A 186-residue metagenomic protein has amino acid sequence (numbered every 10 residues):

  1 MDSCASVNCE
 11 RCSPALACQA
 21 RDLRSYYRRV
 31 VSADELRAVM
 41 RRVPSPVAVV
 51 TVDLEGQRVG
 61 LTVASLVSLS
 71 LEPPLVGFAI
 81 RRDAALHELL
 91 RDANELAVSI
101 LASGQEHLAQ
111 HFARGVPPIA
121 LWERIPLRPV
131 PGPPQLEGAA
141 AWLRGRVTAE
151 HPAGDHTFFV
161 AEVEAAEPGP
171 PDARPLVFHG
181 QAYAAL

Functional and structural regions predicted by a protein language model:
C4, C9-C12, C18: Cysteine-centered motifs
Q19-L186: Basic, polyanion-binding surface patches
